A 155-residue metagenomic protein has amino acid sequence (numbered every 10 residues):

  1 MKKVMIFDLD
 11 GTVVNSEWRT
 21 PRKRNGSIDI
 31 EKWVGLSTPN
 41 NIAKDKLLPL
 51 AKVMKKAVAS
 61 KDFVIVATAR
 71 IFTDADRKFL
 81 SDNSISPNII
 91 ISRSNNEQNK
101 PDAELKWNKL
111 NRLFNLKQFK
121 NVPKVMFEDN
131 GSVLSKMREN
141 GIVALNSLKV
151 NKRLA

Functional and structural regions predicted by a protein language model:
M1-K3, K61-F63, L110, K120-P123: Short coil/turn segments at beta-strand junctions that form active-site/ligand-binding loops
K2-K100: Alpha-helical substrate-recognition element adjacent to the catalytic core
V13, K109, V133: Conserved short alpha-helix immediately C-terminal to the canonical SAM/SAH-binding motif I of Rossmann-like
M54-A59, N111-F114, R138: Surface-exposed amphipathic alpha-helices with a cationic face
A59-S60, I85-I89, Q118-F119, G141-N146: Structural alpha-beta junctions
R77-I85, L113, S135-G141: Short, aromatic/basic amphipathic alpha-helical patches
K100-K117: Donor nucleotide-activated moiety binding/catalytic core segment of transferases that use nucleotide-activated donors
N121-A155: Acidic, Mg2+-coordinating phosphoryl-transfer loop and its flanking beta/alpha structural elements, shared across
